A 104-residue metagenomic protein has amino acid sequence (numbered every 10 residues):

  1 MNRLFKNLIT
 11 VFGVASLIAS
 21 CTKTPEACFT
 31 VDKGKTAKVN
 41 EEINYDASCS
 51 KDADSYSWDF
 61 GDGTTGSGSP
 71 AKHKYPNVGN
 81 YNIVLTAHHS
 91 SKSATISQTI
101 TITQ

Functional and structural regions predicted by a protein language model:
M1-S20: Sec-dependent bacterial lipoprotein signal peptides
N2, S20-Q104: Extracellular/lumenal mature domains of secreted and surface-exposed proteins
